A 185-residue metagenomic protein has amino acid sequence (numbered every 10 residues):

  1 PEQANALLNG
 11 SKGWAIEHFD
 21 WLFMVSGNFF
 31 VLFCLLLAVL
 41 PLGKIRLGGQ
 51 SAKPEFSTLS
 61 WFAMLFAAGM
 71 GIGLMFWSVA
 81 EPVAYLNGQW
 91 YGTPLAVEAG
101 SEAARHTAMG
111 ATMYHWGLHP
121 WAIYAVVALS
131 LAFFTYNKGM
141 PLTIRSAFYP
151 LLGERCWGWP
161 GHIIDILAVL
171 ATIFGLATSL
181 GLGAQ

Functional and structural regions predicted by a protein language model:
P1-A103: N-terminal alpha-helical transmembrane segments of multi-pass membrane transport and channel/translocase proteins
W14-L22, H106-H119: Short aromatic-rich membrane-water interface segments that cap or initiate transmembrane helices in multi-pass membrane
W21, A96-E102, H106-T107, C156-I166: Membrane-interface alpha-helices at helix entry/exit sites of multi-pass transporters
V31-C34, G71-L74, Y114-L182: Helix-loop-helix module between adjacent transmembrane segments
G43-I45, W77, E81, T107 (+3 more regions): Flexible, active-site-adjacent loop/turn segments at secondary-structure boundaries
R46-G49, R105, R145, R155: Arginine residue identity/basic-tract feature
S57, W61-A63, A68, T107 (+3 more regions): Generic hydrophobic-segment detector
Q185: Catalytic cores of enzyme domains
